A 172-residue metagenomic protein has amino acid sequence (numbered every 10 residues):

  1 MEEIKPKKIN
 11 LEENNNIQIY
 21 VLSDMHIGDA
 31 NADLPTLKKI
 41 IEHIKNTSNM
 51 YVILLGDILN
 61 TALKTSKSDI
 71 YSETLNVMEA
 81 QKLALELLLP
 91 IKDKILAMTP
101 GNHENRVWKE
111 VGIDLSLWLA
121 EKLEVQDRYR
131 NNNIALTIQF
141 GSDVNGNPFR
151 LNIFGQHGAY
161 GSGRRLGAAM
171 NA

Functional and structural regions predicted by a protein language model:
K5-R130: Core catalytic region of metal-dependent phosphoesterases/phosphodiesterases, especially metallo-beta-lactamase-like
E110-A172: Acidic, His/Gly-enriched loop-helix segments that form or flank divalent-metal centers in metallo-dependent hydrolases
